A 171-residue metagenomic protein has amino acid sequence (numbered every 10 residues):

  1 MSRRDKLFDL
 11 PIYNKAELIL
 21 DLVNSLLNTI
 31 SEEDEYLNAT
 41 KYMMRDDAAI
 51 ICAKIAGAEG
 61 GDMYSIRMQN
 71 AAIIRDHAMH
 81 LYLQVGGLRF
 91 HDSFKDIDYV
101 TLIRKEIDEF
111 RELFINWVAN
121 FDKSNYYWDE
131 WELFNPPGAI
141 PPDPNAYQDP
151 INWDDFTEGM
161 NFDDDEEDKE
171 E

Functional and structural regions predicted by a protein language model:
M1-E171: Amphipathic alpha-helical assembly/interaction segments
